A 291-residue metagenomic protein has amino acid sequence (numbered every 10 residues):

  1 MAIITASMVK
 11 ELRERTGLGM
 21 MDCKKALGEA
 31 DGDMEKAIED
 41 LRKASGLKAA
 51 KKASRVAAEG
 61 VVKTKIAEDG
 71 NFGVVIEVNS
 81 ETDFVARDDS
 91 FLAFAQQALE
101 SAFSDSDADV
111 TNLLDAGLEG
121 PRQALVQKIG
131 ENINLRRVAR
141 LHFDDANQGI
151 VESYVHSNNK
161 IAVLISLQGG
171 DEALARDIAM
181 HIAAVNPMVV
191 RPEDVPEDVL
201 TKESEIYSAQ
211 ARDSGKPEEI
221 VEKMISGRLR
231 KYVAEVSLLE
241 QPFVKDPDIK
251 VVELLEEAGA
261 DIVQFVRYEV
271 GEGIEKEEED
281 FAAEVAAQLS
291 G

Functional and structural regions predicted by a protein language model:
A2-G291: N-terminal assembly/interaction segments in proteins that build large macromolecular machines
